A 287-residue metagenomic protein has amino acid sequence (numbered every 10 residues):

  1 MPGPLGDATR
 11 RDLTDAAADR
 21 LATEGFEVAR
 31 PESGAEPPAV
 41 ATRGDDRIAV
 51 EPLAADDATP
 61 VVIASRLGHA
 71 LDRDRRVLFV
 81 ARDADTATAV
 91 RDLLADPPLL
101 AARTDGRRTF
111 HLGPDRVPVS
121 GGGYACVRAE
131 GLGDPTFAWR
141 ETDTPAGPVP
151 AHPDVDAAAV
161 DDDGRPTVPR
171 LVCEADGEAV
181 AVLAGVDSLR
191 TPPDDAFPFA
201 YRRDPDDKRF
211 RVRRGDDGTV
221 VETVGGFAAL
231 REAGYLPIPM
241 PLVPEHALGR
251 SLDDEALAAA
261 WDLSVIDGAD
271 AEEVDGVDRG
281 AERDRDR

Functional and structural regions predicted by a protein language model:
P2-V62, A258: Active-site metal-binding core of divalent-cation-utilizing nuclease and nuclease-like domains
L13-G25, L67-L71, L93-P98: Hydrophobic, Leu/Ile/Phe/Ala-enriched alpha-helical segments that form helix-helix packing faces
D46-V50, R73-R82: Hydrophobic beta-strand segments of well-ordered beta-sheets in folded domains
T59-R73: Basic, amphipathic alpha-helical patches used to engage nucleic acids or provide basic targeting signals, exemplified
L71-R73, A81-R287: Non-catalytic C-terminal interaction segments of nucleic acid-processing enzymes
